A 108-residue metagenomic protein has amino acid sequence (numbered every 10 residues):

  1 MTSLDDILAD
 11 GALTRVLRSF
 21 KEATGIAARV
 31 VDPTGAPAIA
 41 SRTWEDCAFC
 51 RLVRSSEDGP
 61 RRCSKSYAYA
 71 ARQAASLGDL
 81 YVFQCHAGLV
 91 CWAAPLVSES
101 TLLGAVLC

Functional and structural regions predicted by a protein language model:
T2-G88: Structured interaction and signal-relay segments at domain junctions
L77, L102-L103: Short coil/turn connectors at secondary-structure junctions
Y81, C85-V97, G104-L107: A short beta-strand signature within small-molecule sensing/ligand-binding domains used in signal transduction
